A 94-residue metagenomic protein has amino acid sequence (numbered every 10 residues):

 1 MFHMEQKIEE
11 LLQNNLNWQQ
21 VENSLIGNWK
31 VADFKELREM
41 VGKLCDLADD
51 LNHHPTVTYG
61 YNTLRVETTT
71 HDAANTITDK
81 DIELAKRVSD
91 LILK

Functional and structural regions predicted by a protein language model:
F2-S24: Short aromatic-glycine-(Arg/Gly/Cys) micro-motifs in beta-strand/loop hairpins
E10-Q13, E39-G42, D46, D79 (+2 more regions): Replace "anionic and nucleotidyl ligands
E22, Y59-T63: Short Gly/Ser/Thr- and Asp/Glu-enriched loop/turn motifs at secondary-structure junctions
S24-A32: Short, well-ordered beta-strand elements within core beta-sheets of diverse protein domains
W29, Y59, T68-T70: Residue-level recognition of conserved beta-strand positions in structured domain cores
V31-T56: Compact alpha/beta protein-protein interaction domains typified by the UBC
D50-G60, K86-K94: A short N-terminal helical cap/helix-turn-helix that marks the beginning of AMP-binding/adenylate-forming
V66-K94: C-terminal structural segments of small proteins and small subunits
